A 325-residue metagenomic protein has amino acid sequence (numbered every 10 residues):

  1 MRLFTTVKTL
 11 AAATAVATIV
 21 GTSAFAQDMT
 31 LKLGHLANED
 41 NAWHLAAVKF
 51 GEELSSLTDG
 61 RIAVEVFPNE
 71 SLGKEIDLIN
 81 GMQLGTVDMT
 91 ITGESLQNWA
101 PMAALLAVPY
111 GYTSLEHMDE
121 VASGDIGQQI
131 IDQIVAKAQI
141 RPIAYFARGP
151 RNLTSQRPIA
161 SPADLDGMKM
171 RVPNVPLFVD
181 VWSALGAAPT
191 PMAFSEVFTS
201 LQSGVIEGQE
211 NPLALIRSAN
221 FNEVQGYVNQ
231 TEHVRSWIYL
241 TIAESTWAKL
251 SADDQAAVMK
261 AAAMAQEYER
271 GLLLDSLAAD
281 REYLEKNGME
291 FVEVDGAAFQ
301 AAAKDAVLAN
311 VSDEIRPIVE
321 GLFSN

Functional and structural regions predicted by a protein language model:
M1-A11: Bacterial N-terminal signal peptides that target proteins for export
A12, G21, Q27-H117, I126-N325: N-terminal secretory/targeting leader peptides
